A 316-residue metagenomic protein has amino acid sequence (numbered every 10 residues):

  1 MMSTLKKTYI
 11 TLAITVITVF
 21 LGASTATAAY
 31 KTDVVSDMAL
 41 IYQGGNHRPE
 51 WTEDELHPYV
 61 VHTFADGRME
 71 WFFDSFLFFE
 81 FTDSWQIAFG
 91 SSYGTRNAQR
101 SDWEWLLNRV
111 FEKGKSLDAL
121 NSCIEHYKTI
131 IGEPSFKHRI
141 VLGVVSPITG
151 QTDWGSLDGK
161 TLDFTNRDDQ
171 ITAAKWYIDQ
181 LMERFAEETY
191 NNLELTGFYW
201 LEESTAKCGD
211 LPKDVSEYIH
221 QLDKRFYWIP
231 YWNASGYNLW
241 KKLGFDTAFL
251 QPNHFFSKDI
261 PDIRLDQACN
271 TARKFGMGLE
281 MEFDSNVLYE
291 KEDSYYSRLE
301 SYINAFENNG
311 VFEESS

Functional and structural regions predicted by a protein language model:
M1-A13: Bacterial N-terminal signal peptides that target proteins for export
T11-G22: Bacterial N-terminal signal peptides
G22-A29: Sec-dependent signal peptide cleavage junction
Y30-T172: N-terminal catalytic cores of secreted or lumenal carbohydrate-active enzymes
Y42-P58, E203-D210, I229-Y237, N253-I263 (+1 more regions): Acidic-and-aromatic substrate-binding clefts and catalytic sites of carbohydrate-active enzymes
M69, D74, N233-S235, F245-S316: Substrate-binding cleft of secreted/luminal carbohydrate-active enzymes
F136-D153, D158-I178, L195-S204, S216-Y237 (+1 more regions): Aromatic-lined carbohydrate-recognition surfaces of secreted/lumenal glycan-active proteins
Y190-S204, Y237-D259: Aromatic- and acid-rich polysaccharide-binding/catalytic face of secreted or lumenal carbohydrate-active enzymes
